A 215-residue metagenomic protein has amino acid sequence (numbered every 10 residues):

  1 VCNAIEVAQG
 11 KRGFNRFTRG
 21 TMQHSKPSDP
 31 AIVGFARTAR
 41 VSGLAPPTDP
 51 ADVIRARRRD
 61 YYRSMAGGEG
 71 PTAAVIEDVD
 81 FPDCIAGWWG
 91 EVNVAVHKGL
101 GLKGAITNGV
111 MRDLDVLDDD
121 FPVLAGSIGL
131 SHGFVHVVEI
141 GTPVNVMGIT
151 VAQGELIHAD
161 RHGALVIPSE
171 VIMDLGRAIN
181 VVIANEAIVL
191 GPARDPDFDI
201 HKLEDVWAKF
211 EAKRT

Functional and structural regions predicted by a protein language model:
V1-Q153, I167-T215: Feature captures the catalytic cores and cofactor-binding loops of soluble hydro-lyases/lyases that act on carboxylate
I157: C-terminal binding/interaction regions
G163-L165: Channel- or pocket-lining gating/hinge segments that regulate access to a cavity or pore
